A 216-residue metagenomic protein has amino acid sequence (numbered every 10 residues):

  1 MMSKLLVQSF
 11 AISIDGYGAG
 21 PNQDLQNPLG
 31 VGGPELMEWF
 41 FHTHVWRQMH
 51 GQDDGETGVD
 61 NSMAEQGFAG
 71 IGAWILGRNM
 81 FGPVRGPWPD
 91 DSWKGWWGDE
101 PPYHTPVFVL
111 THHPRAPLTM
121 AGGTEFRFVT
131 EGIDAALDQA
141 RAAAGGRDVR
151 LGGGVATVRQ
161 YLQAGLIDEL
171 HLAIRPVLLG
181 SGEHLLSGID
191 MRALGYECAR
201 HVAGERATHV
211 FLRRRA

Functional and structural regions predicted by a protein language model:
M1-A216: Enzymes that bind and transform nitrogen-containing heteroaromatic metabolites
